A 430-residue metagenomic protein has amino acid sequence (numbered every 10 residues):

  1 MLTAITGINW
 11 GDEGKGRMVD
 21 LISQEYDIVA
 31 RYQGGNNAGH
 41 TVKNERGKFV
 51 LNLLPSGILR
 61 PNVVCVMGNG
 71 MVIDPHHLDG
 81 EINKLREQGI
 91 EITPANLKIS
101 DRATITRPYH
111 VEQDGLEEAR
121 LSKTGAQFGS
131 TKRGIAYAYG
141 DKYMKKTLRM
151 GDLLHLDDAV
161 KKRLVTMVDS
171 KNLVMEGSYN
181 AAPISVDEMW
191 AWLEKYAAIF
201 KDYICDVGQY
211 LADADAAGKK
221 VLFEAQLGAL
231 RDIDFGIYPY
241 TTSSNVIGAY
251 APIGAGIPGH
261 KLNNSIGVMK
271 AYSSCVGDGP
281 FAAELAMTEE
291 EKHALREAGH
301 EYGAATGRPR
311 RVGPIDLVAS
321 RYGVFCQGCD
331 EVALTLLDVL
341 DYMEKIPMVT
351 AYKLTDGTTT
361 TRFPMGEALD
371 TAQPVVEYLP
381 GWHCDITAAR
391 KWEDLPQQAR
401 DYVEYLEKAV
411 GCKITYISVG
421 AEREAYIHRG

Functional and structural regions predicted by a protein language model:
M1-G430: Non-transmembrane, aqueous-exposed alpha-helical and coiled segments at domain scale
